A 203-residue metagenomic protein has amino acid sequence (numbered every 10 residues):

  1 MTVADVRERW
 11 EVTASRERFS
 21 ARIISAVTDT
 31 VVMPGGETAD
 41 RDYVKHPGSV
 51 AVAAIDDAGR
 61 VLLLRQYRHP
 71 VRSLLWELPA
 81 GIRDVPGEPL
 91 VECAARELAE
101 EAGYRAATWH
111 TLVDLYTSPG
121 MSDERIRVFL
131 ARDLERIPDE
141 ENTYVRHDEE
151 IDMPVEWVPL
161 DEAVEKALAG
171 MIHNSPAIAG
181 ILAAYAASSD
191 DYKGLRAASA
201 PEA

Functional and structural regions predicted by a protein language model:
V3-W10, E37, L74, T111 (+3 more regions): Nudix hydrolase/Nudix homology domain
R7-R9, A51-R96, P138, N142 (+2 more regions): Conserved Nudix-box catalytic region and its N-terminal flanking loop in Nudix hydrolases and closely related
A14-A51, D57-A58: Acidic, metal-coordinating catalytic segment for phosphate/diphosphate chemistry, firing primarily on the Nudix
S15-E17, V113-S118: Short, solvent-exposed loop/turn elements at beta->coil junctions and helix N-caps that rim active or binding pockets
A26-T30, A53, L63, V128-L130 (+1 more regions): Conserved hydrophobic/aromatic beta-strand scaffold that supports enzyme active sites
T30-G35, S118-D139: Active-site-adjacent beta-strand/loop module that shapes the phosphate/pyrophosphate-binding cleft
G35, D56-A58, Y67, G87 (+3 more regions): Short loop segments at secondary-structure junctions
E101-L112, S122-R125, P138: Short, structured loop/turn "capping" segments at alpha-beta junctions
